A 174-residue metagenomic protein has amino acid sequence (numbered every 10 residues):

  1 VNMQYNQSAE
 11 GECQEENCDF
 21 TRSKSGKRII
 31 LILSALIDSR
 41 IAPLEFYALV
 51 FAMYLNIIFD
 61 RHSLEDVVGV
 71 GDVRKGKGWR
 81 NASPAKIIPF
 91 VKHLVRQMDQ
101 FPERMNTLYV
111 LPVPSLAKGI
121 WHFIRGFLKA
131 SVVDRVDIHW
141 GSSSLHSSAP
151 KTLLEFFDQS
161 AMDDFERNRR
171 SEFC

Functional and structural regions predicted by a protein language model:
V1-C174: Basic, amphipathic alpha-helical/coil surface patches used to engage anionic, phosphate-bearing ligands and membranes
